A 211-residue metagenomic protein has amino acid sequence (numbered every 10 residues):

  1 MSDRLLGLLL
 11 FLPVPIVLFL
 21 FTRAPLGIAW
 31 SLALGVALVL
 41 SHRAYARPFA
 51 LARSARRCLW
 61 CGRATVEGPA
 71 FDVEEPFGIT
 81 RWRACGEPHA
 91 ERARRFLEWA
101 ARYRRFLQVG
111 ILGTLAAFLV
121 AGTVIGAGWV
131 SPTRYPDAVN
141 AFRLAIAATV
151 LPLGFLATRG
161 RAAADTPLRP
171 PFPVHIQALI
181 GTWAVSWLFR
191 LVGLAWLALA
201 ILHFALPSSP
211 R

Functional and structural regions predicted by a protein language model:
D3-T22, A33, F106-W129, F142-P152 (+1 more regions): Canonical alpha-helical transmembrane segments of integral membrane proteins
Y45-A55, P76-G78: Short, flexible, mixed-charge glycine/proline-rich loop motifs that serve as phosphate/nucleic-acid-contacting
L51, P152-R169: Membrane-water interface of transmembrane alpha-helices
C58-G62, C85: Short cysteine-rich clusters marking metal-coordination/redox-active sites
R63-P69, A90, R94: Short functional micro-motifs and their immediate structural scaffolds
A70-R81: Short linker/helix segments within small regulatory modules
E87-Y103: Short metal-binding segments enriched for Cys and/or His
W196-R211: Juxtamembrane boundary at the C-terminal end of a transmembrane helix
